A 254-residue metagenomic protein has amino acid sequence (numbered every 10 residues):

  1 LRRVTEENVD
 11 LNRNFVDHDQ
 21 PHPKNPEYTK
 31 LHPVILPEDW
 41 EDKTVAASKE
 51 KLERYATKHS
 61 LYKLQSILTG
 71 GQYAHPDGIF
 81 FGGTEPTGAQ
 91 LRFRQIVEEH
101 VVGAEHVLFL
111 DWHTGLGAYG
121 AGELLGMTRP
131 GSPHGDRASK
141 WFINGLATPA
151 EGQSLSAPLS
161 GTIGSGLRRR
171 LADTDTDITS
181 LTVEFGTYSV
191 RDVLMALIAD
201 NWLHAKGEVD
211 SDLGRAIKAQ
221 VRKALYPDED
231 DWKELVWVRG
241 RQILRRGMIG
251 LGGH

Functional and structural regions predicted by a protein language model:
L1-H254: Structured catalytic-domain cores with a bias toward divalent-metal coordination
